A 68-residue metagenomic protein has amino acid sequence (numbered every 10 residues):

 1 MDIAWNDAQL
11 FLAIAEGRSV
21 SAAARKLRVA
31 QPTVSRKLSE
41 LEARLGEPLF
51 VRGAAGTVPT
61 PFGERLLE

Functional and structural regions predicted by a protein language model:
W5, Q31-P32: The DNA-contacting recognition helix of HTH DNA-binding domains and analogous helical DNA-recognition elements
D7-I14, L66: Short alpha-helical "packing" element that flanks the helix-turn-helix/winged-helix DNA-binding module
A13-R28: Short helix-boundary/capping micro-motifs
R25-K26, A43, E64: Alpha-helical residues within the helix-turn-helix
A30, K37: Residues within the DNA-recognition helix of helix-turn-helix
S35-R36, A54: Base-recognition residues in the alpha-helical recognition helix of bacterial helix-turn-helix
E42-P59: A short LG(V/I)-centered, amphipathic sequence patch enriched for acidic residue(s) preceding the LG motif
F62-E68: Short, solvent-exposed amphipathic helices
